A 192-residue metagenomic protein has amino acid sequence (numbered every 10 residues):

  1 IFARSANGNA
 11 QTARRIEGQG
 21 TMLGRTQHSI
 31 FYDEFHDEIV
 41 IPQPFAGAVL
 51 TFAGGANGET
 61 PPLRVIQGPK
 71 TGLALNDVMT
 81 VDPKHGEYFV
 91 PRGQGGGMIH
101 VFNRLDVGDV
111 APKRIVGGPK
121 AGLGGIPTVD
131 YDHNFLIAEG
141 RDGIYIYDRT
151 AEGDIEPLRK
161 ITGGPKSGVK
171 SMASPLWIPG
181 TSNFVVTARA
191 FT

Functional and structural regions predicted by a protein language model:
I1-A6, F184-V185, T192: Low-complexity/repetitive intrinsically disordered segments
F2-N9, F52-E59, V101-D109, I146-I155: Short loop/turn segments immediately following beta-strands, especially the blade-tip and inter-blade linker loops
R4, P44, G54, R92-Q94 (+4 more regions): Short loop/turn segments immediately following the C-termini of beta-strands
A10-G18, E59-G68, V110-G118, I155-G164: Beta-propeller fold detector
Q19-H36, P69-H85, P119-F135, G164-T181: Beta-rich, blade/repeat-based domains predominating in secreted/periplasmic proteins but also intracellular
F35, F45, K84, G95 (+4 more regions): Short loop/turn segments that connect beta-strands within the blades of beta-propeller domains, predominantly WD40
E38-I41, E87-V90, F135-A138, N183-V186: Conserved beta-propeller blade signature
G47-L50, G96-I99, I144-Y145, T192: Structural signal for beta-propeller blades
